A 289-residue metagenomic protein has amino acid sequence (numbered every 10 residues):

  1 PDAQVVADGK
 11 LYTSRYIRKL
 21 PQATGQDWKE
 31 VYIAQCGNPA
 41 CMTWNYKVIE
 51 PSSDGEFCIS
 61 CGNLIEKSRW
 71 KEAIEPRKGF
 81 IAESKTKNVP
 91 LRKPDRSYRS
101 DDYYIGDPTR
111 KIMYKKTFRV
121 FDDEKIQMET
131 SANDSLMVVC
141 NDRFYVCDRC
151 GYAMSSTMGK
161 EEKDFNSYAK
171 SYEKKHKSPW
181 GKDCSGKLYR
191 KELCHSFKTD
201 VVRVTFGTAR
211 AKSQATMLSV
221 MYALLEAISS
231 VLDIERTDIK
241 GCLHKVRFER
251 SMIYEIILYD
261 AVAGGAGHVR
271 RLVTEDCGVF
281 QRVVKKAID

Functional and structural regions predicted by a protein language model:
P1-G9, R18, E50-D289: Extended, highly charged accessory segments
L11-A23: Short, Lys/Arg- and Gly-enriched loop/turn segments at beta-strand edges
T24-A34, Y46-P51: Inter-lobe coupling/hinge segments of SF2-like helicase ATPases
E30-N38, G55, F144: Residues immediately within or flanking Cys/His clusters that coordinate Zn2+ in small zinc-binding modules
